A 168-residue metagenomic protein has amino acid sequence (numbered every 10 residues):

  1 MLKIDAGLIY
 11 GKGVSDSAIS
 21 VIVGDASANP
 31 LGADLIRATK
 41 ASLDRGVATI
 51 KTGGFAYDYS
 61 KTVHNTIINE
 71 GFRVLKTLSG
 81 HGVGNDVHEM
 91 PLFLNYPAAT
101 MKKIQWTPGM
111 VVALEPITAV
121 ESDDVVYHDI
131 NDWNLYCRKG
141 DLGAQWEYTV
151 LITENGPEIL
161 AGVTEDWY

Functional and structural regions predicted by a protein language model:
M1-Y168: Active-site neighborhoods and metal-handling regions in enzymes and metal-associated proteins
